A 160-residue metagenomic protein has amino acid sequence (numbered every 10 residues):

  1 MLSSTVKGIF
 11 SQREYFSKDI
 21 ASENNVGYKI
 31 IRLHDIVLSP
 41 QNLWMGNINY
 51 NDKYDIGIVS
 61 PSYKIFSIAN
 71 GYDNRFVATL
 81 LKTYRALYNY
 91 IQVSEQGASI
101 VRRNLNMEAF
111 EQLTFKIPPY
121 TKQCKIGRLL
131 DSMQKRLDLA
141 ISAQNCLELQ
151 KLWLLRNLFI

Functional and structural regions predicted by a protein language model:
M1-I36, V59: Sequence-specific dsDNA recognition surfaces
M1-V6, K29-I30, I48-P61, I68-Y72 (+1 more regions): Short, surface-exposed loop/turn microsegments at beta-strand edges and helix-strand junctions
S22-N25, S99, D131: Short, solvent-exposed loop/turn positions at domain surfaces that link secondary-structure elements or cap domain
G27, D73, K122, I126: Hydrophobic (often cysteine-bearing) scaffold residues that line and stabilize catalytic clefts of nucleotide/cofactor
L38-S39, S132: A generic structural signal for residues embedded in beta-strands
L43-G46: Short, charged beta-turn/beta-strand-edge "cap" motif at the junction between a beta-strand and an adjacent loop
K53, K64-T121: Basic, amphipathic alpha-helical recognition segments used for DNA target recognition
K116-I160: Amphipathic alpha-helical coiled-coil/heptad-repeat segments
